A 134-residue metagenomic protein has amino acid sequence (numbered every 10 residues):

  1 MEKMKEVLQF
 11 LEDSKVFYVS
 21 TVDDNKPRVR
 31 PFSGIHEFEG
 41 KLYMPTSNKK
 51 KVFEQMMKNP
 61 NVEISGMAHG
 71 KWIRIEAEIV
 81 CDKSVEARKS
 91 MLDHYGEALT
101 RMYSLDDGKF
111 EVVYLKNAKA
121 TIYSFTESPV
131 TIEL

Functional and structural regions predicted by a protein language model:
E2-M4, T46, G96-A98: Charged, amphipathic alpha-helical segments
Q9-D23, V62-I64: A short, Trp-centered hydrophobic/proline-enriched beta-strand micro-motif
G34-I35, E86: A generic structural motif
I35-G70: A short mixed-secondary-structure module that forms the rim of ligand-binding clefts
R74-L134: Charged, gly/pro-rich active-site loop segments
